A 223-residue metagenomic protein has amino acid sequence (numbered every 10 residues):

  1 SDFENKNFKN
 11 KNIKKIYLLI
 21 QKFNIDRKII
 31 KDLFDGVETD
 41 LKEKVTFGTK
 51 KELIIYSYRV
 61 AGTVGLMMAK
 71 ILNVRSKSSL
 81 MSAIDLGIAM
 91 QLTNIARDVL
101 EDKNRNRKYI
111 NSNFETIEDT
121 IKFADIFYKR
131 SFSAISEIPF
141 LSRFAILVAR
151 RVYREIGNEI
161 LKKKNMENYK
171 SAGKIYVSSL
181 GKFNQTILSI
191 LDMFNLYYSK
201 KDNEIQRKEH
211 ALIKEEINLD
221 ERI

Functional and structural regions predicted by a protein language model:
S1-M90, A96, L100-I223: Catalytic cores of Mg2+-dependent Asp-rich isoprenoid enzymes
